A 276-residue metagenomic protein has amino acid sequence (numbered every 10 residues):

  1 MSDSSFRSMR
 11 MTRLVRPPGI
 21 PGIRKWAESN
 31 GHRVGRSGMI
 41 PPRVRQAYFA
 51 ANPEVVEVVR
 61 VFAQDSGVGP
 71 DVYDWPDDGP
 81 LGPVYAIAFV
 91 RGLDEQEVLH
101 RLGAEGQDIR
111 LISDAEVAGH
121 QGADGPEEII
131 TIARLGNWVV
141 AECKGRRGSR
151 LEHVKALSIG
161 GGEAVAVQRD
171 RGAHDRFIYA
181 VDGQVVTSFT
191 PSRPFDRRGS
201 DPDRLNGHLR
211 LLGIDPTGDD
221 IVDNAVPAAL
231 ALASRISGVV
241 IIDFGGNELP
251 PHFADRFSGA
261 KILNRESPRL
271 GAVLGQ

Functional and structural regions predicted by a protein language model:
M1-S2, N52-D65: Defense-system signaling and execution modules centered on TIR/cGAS-STING-like, death/scaffold domains and their
R7-R13: Extended, low-hydrophobicity segments enriched in charged/polar residues
R36-V55: Short, Lys/Arg-enriched alpha-helical microdomains
D65-L111: N-terminal "first-domain core" detector
L111-A156, G160-P191: Short, intrinsically disordered low-complexity segments
D182-Q276: Long, compositionally biased intrinsically disordered terminal regions
